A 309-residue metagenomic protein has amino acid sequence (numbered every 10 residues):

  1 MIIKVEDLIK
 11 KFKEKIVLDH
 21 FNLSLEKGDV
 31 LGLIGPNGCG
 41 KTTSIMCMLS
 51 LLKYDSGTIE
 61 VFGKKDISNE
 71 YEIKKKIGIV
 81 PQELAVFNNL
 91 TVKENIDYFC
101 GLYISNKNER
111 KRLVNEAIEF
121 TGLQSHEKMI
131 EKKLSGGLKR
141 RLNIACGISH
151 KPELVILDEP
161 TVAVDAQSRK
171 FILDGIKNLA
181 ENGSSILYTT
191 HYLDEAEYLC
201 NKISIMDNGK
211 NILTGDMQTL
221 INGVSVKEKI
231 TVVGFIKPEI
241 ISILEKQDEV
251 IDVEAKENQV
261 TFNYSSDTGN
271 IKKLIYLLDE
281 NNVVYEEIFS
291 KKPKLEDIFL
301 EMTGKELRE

Functional and structural regions predicted by a protein language model:
G57-S68, E72-I73: Conserved ABC transporter NBD signature motif
D97, G101, N108-H126: Conserved ABC ATPase "signature" region
I130-G137: Conserved ABC ATPase signature
K151: Conserved catalytic motifs of ABC-family nucleotide-binding domains
V155-E159: Catalytic Walker B motif of ABC-type/P-loop ATPase nucleotide-binding domains
L173-S265: ABC transporter nucleotide-binding domain
